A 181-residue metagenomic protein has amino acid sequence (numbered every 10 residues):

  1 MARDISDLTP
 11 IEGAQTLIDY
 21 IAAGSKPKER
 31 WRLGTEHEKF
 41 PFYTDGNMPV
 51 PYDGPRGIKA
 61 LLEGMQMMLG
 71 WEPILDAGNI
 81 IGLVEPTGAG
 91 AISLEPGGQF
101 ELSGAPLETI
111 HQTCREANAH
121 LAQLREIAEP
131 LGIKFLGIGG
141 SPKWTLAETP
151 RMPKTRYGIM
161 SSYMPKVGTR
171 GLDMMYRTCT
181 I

Functional and structural regions predicted by a protein language model:
M1-T169, R177: Terminal catalytic/cofactor-binding subdomain
